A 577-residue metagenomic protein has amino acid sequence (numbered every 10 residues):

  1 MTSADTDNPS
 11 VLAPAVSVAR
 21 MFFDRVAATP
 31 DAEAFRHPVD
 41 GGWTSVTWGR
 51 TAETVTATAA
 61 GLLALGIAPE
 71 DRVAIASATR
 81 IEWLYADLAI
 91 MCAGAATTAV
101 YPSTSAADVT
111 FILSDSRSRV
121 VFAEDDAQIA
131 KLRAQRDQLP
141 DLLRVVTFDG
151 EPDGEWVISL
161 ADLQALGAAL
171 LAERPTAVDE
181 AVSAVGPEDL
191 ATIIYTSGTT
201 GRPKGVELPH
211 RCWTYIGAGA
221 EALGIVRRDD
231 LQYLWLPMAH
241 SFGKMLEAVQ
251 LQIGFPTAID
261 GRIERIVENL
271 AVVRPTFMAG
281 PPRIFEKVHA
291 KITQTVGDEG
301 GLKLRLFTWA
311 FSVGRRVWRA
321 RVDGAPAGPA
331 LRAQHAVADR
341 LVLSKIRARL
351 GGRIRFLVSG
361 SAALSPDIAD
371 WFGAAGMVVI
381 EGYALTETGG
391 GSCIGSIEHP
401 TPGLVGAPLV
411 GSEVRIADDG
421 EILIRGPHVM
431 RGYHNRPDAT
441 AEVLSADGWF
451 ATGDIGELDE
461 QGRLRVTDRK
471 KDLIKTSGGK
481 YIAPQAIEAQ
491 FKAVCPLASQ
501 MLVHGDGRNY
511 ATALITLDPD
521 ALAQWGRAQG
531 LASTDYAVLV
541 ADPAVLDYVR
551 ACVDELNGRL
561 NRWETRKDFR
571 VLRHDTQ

Functional and structural regions predicted by a protein language model:
P14, A34-L88, S105-T110, S159-G167 (+1 more regions): Conserved AMP-binding/adenylate-forming core of the ANL superfamily
P30-E33, T147, A168-Y195, R202 (+1 more regions): Conserved pre-ATP/AMP-binding loop-to-beta segment of ANL
S45-G49, A191-G217: Conserved AMP-binding A3 loop
A52-A57, P187, V206-R227, S344: Conserved structural elements of the adenylate-forming
A60, A64-L65, C92-L166, Y548-A551: Structural core segment of the AMP-binding/adenylate-forming
A127-G186, I292-K345: ANL superfamily adenylate-forming
T214-R340: Conserved AMP-binding/adenylation subdomain of ANL enzymes
P408-T476: Conserved ATP-binding/catalytic segment of the ANL
